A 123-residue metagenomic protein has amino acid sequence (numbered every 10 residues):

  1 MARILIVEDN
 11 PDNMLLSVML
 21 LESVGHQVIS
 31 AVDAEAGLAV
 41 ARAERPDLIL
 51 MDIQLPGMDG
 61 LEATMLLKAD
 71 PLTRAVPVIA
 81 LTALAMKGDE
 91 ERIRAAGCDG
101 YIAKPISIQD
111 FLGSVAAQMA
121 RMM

Functional and structural regions predicted by a protein language model:
L15-S23: Charged docking surfaces used in two-component/phosphorelay signaling
S30-A39, G60: Helix N-cap/capping motif at the beta->alpha junctions
E44-L50, L55: Active-site beta3 strand of CheY-like receiver
P56-D59, R74, M86, P105: The feature encodes the CheY-like receiver
I106-A116: C-terminal output helix
